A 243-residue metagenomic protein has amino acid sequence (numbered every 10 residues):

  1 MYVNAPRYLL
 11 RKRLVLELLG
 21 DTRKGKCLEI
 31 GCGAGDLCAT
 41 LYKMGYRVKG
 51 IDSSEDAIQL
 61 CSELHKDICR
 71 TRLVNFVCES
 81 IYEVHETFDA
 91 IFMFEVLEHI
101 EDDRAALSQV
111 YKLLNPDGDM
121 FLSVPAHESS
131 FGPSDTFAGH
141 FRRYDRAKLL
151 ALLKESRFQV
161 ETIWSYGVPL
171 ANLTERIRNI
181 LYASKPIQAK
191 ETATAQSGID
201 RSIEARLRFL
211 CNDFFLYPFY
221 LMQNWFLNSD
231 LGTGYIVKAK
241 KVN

Functional and structural regions predicted by a protein language model:
M1-F94, R104-L107, W164-Y166, S184-P186 (+4 more regions): Conserved N-terminal segment of class I S-adenosyl-L-methionine
V48, M120-F121: A short hydrophobic/small-residue beta-strand
E95-H99: A short His-aromatic
I100-R104, V124: A structural helix-start
A105-D119: A short glycine-rich, Lys/Arg-flanked "PGG" loop and its adjoining helix->strand segment in the class I
K112-L114, L152, S156: Conserved helix-to-beta-strand junction in the class I
L122-R142, R146-A151: Short, glycine-/aromatic-enriched active-site segment of Class I SAM-dependent methyltransferases
F158-P169: Conserved S-adenosyl-L-methionine
